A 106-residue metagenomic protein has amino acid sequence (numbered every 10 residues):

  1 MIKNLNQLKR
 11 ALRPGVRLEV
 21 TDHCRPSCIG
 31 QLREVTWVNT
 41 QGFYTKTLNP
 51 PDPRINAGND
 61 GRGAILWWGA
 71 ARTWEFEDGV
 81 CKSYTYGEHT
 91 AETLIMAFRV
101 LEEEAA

Functional and structural regions predicted by a protein language model:
M1-P14: Mixed-charge, Lys/Arg-rich low-complexity intrinsically disordered regions
P14-G15, G30, G63: Glycine-centered loop/turn motifs
C28-N39: Short beta-strand-centered aromatic/proline hotspots
Q41-P50: Short, solvent-exposed secondary-structure boundary/capping segments
P51-A106: Intrinsically disordered, low-complexity, charged/polar segments
